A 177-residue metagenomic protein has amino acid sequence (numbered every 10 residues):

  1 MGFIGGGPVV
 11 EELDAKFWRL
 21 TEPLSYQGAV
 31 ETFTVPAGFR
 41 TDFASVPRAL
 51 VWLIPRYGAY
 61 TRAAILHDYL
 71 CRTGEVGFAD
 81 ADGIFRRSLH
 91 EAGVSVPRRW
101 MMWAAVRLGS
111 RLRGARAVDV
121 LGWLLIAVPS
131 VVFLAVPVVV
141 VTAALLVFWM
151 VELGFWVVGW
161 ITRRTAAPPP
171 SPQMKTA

Functional and structural regions predicted by a protein language model:
M1-A177: Extended terminal accessory/targeting regions
